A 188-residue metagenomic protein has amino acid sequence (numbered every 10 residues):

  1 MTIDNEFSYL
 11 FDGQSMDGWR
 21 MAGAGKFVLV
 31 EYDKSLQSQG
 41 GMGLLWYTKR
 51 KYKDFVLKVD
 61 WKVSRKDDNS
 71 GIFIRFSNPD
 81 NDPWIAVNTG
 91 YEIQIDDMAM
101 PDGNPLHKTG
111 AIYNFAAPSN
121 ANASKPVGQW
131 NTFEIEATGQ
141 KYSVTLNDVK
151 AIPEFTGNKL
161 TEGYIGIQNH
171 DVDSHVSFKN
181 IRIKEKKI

Functional and structural regions predicted by a protein language model:
M1-I188: Carbohydrate-interacting regions of secretory-pathway proteins
